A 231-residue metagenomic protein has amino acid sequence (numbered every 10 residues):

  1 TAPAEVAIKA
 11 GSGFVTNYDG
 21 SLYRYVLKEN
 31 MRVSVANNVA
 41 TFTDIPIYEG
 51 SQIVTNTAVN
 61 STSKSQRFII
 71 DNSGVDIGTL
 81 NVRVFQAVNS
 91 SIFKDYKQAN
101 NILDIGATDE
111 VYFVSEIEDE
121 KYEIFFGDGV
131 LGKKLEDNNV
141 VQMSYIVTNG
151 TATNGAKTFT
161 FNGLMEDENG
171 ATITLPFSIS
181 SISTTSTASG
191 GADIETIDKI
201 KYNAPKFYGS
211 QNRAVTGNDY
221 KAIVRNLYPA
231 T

Functional and structural regions predicted by a protein language model:
T1-T231: Signature of Asx- and small-polar-rich beta-strand/turn repeats characteristic of beta-solenoid architectures
